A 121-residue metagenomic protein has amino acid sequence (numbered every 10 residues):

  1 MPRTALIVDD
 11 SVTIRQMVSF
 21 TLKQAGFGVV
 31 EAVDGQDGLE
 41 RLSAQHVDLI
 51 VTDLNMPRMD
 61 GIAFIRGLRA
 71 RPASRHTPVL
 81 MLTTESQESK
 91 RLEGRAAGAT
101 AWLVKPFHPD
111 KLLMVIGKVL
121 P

Functional and structural regions predicted by a protein language model:
Q16-Q24: Charged docking surfaces used in two-component/phosphorelay signaling
G26-V33, R41: Short hydrophobic/Thr-rich beta-strand motif most characteristic of the beta2 strand and flanking loop of CheY-like
Q45-V51: Active-site beta3 strand of CheY-like receiver
D53, T83: Active-site residues of response regulator receiver
M56-M59: Receiver (REC) domain active-site loop signature in two-component systems and cognate sites in sensor histidine kinases
T100: Short, glycine/charged-rich "phosphate-handling" switch motifs in NTP-dependent and phosphotransfer domains
F107-I116: C-terminal output helix
